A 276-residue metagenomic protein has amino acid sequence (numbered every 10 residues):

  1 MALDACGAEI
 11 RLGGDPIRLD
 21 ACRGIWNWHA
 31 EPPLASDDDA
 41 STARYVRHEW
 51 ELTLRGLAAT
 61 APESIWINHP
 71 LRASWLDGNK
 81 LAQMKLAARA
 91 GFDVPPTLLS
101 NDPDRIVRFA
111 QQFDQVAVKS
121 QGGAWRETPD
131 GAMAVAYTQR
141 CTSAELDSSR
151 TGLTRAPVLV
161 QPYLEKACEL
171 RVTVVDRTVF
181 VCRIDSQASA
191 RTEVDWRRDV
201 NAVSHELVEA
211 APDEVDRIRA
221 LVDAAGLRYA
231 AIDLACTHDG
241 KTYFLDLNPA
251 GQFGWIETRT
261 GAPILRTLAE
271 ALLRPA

Functional and structural regions predicted by a protein language model:
M1-D93: Conserved N-proximal alpha/beta basic substrate-recognition cap immediately N-terminal to, or forming the N-lobe
A2-A5, V174-T178, T237-G240: Short acidic-glycine loop/turn motifs at beta-strand connectors
R23, C168-L170, R177, I232 (+1 more regions): Change "...and in nucleic-acid phosphodiester-cleaving endonucleases..." to "...and in nucleic-acid processing enzymes
H29-A30, Q121, Y163-L164, T173 (+2 more regions): Anionic group-transfer/hydrolysis microenvironments
R72-L76, L99, Q112, G122-A124: A charged, amphipathic alpha-helical module
P96, V158-L159, Y229-I232: A short linear hydrophobic-aromatic micro-motif
D104-I106, Q111-A210: Phosphate-binding site of ATP-dependent enzymes
E206-D216, A220-L227, C236-A276: C-terminal active-site "lid" helix and adjoining low-complexity regulatory extension at the edge of ATP-using catalytic
